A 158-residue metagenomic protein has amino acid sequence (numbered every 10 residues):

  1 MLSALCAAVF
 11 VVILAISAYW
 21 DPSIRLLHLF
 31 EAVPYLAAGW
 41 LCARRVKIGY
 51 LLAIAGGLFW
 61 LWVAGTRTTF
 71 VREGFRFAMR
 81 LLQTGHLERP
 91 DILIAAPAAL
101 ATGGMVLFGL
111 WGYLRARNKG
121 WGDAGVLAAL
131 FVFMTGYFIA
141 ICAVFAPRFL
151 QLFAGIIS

Functional and structural regions predicted by a protein language model:
M1-I13, L130-F138: Alpha-helical transmembrane segments
A8-L14, A32-G39: Hydrophobic, membrane-inserted alpha-helices
V33-L41, I94-W111: Hydrophobic cores of alpha-helical transmembrane segments in multi-pass inner/ER membrane proteins, independent
A38-L51, L110-R117: Juxtamembrane helix-break-helix junctions at the cytosolic face of small multi-pass alpha-helical membrane proteins
Y50-W62, A129-L130: Central hydrophobic cores of alpha-helical transmembrane segments in multi-pass integral membrane proteins
L82-P97, S158: Short aromatic-rich membrane-water interface segments that cap or initiate transmembrane helices in multi-pass membrane
L114-T135: Cytoplasm-facing juxtamembrane segments at the starts of transmembrane helices in multi-pass membrane proteins
F138-S158: Juxtamembrane boundary at the C-terminal end of a transmembrane helix
